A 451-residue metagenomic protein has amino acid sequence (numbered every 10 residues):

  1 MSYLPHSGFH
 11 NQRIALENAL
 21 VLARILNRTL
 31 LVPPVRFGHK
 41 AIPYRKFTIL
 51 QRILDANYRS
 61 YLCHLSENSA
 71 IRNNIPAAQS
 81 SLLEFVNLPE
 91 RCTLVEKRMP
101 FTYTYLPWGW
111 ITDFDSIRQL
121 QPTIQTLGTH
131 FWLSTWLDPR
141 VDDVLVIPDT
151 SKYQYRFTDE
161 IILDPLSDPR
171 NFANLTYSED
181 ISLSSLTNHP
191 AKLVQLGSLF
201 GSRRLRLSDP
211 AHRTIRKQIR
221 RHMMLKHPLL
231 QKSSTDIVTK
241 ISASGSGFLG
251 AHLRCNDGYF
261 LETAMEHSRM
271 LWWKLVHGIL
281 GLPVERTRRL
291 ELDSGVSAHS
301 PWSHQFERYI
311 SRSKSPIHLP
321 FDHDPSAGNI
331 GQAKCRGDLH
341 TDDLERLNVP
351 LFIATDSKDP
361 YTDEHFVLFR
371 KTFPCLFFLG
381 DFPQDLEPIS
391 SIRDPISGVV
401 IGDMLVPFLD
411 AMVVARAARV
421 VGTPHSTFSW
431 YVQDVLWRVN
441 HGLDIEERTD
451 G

Functional and structural regions predicted by a protein language model:
M1-R312, V349, T355: Secretory-pathway glycan-assembly enzymes, especially type II membrane glycosyltransferases that use nucleotide-sugar
L4-Q12, G402-V406, V421: Alpha-helix N-cap/helix-initiation motif
A15-A19, A23, T362, F366 (+1 more regions): Short, highly selective alpha-helical patches that border small-molecule cofactor pockets in redox/cofactor-processing
E17, F37, L405-G451: A donor-sugar binding/catalytic signature common to diverse glycosyltransferases and related nucleotide-sugar
L26, F373, R416-A418: Short, well-ordered alpha-helix to beta-strand connector turns
H39-A41, G258-L261, D359-T362, S429-W430 (+1 more regions): Eukaryotic short linear interaction motifs
D236-K240, G337-T341, L409-D410: Generic recognition of flexible, low-complexity loop/linker segments
A264-V406, N440-I445, T449: Catalytic lobes of large eukaryotic enzymes
